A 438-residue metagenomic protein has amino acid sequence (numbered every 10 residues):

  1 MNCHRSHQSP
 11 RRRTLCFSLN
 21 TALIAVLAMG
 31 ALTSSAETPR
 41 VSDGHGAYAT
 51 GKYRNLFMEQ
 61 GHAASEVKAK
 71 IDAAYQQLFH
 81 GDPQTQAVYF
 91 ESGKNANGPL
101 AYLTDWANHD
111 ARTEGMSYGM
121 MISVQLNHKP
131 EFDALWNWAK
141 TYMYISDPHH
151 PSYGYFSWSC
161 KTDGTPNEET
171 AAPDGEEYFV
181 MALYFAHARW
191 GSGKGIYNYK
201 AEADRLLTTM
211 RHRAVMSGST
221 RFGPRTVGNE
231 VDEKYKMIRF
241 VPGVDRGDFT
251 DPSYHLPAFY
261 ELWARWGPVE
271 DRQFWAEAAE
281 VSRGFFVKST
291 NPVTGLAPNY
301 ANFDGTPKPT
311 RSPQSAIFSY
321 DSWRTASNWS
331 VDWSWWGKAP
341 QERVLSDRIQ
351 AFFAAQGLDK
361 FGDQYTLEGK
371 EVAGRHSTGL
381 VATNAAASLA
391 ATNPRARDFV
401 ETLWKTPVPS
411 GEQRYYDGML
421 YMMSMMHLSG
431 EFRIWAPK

Functional and structural regions predicted by a protein language model:
M1-C16: N-terminal secretory signal peptides that target proteins for export/translocation
S18-G30: Bacterial N-terminal signal peptides
L32-A36: Sec/Tat signal peptide C-region and signal peptidase I cleavage site
E37-Q77, Q84-A87, H109-T113, P148-Y155 (+4 more regions): Extended ligand-binding clefts on enzyme/binding-domain cores
D82-Q86, F90-S92, P130-G175, F185: Lumenal/extracellular "mature" regions of secretory-pathway glycan-modifying transferases
H109-G119, G164-G191: Aromatic-rich carbohydrate-recognition surfaces in CAZymes
M120-K129, A139: Alpha-helical support elements that line or immediately flank enzyme active sites and cofactor-binding pockets
G362-K438: C-terminal functional modules
